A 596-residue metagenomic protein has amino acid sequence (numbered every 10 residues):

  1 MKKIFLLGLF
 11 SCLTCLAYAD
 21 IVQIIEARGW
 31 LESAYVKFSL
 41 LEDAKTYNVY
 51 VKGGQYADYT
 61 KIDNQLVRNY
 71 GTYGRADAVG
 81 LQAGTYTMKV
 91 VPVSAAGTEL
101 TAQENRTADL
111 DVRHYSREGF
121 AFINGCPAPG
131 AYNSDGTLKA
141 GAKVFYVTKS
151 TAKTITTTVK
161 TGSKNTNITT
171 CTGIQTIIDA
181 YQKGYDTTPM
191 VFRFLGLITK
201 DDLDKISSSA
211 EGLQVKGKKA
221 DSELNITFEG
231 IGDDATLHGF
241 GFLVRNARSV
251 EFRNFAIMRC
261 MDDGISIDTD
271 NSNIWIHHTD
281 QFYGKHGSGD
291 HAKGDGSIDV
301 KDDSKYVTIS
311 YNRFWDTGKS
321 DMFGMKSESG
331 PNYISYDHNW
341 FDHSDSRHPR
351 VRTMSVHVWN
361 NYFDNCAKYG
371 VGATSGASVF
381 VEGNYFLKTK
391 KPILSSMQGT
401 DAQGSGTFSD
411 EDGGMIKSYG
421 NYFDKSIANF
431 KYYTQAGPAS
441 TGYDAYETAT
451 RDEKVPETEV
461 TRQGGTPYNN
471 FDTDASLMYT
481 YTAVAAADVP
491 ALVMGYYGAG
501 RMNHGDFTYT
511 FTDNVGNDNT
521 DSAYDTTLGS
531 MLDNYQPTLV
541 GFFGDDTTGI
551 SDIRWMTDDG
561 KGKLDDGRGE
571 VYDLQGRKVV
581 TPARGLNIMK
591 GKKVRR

Functional and structural regions predicted by a protein language model:
Q23-K45: Conserved aromatic anchor
A78-L100: Beta-strand-rich modules
V93-G125: Extracellular fibronectin type III
C171-T187, L203-T227, T236-R253, M258-N271 (+1 more regions): Extracellular beta-strand-rich solenoid/capping regions of secreted or surface-exposed proteins that bind or remodel
L213-D221, F240-N246, D263-D270, S288-D290 (+7 more regions): Glycine-rich beta-solenoid repeat tracts in large extracellular/virion proteins
L224-D234, R248-R259, N271-G287, G296-S297 (+5 more regions): Right-handed parallel beta-helix
W359-N360, A367, V371-D546: Extracellular beta-rich repeat passengers
T547-R577: Residue-level detector of functionally pivotal "anchor" positions at catalytic/ligand-binding pockets or at interdomain
